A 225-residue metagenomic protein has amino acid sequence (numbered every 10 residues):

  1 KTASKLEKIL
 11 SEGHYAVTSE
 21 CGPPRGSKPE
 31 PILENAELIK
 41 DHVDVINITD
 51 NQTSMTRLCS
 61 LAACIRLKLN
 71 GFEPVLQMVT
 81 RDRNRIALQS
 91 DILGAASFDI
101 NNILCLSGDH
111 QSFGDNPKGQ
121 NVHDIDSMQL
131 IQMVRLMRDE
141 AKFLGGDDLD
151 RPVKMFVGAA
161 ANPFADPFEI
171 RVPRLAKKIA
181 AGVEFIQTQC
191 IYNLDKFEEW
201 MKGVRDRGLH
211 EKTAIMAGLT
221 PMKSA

Functional and structural regions predicted by a protein language model:
K1-G22, G26, E30, E34 (+1 more regions): N-terminal amphipathic alpha-helix/helix-capping segment at the start of soluble metabolic enzymes
L6-E7, K28-E30, S54-R66, N84-S90 (+3 more regions): Active-site-adjacent beta->alpha loops and helix N-cap segments on the catalytic face of soluble alpha/beta enzymes
A16-P31, Q52, P74-I86, M155-I170: Active-site mouth loops of central-metabolism enzymes
V17-C21, D44-I48, P74-M78, I103-C105 (+4 more regions): Hydrophobic faces of well-ordered beta-strands that scaffold small-molecule active sites in alpha/beta enzyme cores
C21-R25, D50-S54, T80-D82, S107-Q111 (+3 more regions): Active-site-proximal loop/turn and secondary-structure-junction residues that shape catalytic pockets, frequently
L69-G71, D206-K212: Short helix-capping segments at alpha-helix termini
V134-E184: Active-site/ligand-binding-proximal alpha/beta "capping" segment
